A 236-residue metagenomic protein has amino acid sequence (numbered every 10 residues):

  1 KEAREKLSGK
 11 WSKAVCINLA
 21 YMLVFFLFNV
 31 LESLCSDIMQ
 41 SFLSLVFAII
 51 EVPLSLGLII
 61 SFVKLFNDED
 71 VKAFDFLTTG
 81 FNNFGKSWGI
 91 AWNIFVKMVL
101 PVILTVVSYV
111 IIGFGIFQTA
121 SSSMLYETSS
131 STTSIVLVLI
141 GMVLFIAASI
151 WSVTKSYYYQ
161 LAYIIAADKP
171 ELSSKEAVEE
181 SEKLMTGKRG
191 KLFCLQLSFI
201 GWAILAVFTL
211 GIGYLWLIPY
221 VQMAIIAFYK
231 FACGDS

Functional and structural regions predicted by a protein language model:
K1-S236: Hydrophobic alpha-helical membrane segments
